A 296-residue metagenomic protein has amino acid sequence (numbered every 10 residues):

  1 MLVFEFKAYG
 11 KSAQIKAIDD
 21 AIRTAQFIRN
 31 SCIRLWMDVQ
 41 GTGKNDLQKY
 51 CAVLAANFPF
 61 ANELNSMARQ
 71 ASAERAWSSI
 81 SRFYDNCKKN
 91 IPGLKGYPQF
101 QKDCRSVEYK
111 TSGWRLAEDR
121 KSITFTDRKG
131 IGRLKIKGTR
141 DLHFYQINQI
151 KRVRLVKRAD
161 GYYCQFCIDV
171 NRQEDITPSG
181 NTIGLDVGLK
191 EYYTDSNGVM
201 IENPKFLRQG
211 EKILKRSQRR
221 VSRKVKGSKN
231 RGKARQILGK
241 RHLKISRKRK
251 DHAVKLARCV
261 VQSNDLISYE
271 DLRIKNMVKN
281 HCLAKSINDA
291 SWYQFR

Functional and structural regions predicted by a protein language model:
M1-A71: Gly/serine-rich nucleotide phosphate-binding loop at the start of the catalytic core of nucleotide/ADP-ribose-handling
V3-E5, K16, H143-Q146, K157-R296: Positively charged, helix-rich recognition surfaces that bind polyanionic ligands
R34-D38, K44, Q48, C87-Q101 (+3 more regions): Short coil/turn segments at secondary-structure boundaries
K49-V156, D289: Acidic carboxylate diad motif detector
